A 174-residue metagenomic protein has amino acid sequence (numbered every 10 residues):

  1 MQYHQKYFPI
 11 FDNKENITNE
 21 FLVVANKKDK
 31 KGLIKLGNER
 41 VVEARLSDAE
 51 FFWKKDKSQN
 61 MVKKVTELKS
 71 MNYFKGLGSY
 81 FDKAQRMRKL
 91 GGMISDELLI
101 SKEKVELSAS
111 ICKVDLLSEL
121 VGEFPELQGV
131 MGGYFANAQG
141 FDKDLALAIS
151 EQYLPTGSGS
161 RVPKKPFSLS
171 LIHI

Functional and structural regions predicted by a protein language model:
M1-D56: His/Asp/Glu-rich acidic catalytic environments and adjacent acidic regulatory segments
Y7-P9, N16, L36, S70-E106 (+1 more regions): Alpha-helical phosphate/pyrophosphate-handling elements in metalloenzyme active cores
S58-E67: Flexible hinge/switch segments at interdomain interfaces of large molecular machines
C112: Active-site microenvironment for binding and transforming phosphate-containing groups
I172-I174: Conserved small/polar residues in nucleotide/adenosyl-binding loops
